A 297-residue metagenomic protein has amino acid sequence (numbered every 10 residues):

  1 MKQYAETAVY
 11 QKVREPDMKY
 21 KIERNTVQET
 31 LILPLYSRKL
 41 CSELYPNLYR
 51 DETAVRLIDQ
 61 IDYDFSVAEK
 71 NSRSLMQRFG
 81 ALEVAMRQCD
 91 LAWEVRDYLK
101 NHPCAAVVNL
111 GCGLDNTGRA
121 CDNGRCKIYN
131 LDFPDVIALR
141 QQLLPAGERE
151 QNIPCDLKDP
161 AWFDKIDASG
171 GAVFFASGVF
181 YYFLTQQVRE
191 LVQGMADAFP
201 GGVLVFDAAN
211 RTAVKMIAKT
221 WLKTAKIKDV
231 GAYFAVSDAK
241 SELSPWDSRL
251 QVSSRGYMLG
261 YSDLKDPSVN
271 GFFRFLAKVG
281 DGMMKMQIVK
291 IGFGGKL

Functional and structural regions predicted by a protein language model:
Y4-V108, C112-C155, A168-S169: Rossmann-like AdoMet
P160-S169: Short amphipathic alpha-helix with an adjacent loop that forms part of the alpha/beta core around
F174-F175: A conserved beta-strand element that flanks and buttresses the S-adenosyl-L-methionine
Y182-M195: A short, conserved alpha-helix within the catalytic core of class I
A198-R211: Conserved beta-strand signature within the Rossmann-like core of class I S-adenosyl-L-methionine
K215-V230: Short, glycine-/aromatic-enriched active-site segment of Class I SAM-dependent methyltransferases
V230-Y257: Short alpha-helix
R249-F275: Conserved catalytic loop of SAM-dependent methyltransferase domains
